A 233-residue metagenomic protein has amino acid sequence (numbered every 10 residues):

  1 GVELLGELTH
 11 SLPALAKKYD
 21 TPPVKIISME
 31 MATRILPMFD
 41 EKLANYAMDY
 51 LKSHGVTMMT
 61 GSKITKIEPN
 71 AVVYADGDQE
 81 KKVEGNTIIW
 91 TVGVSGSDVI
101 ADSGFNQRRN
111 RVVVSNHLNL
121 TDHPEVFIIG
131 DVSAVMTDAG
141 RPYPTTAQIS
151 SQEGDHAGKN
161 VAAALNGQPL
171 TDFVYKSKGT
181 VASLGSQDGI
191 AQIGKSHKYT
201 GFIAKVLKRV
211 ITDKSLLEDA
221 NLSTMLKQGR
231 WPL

Functional and structural regions predicted by a protein language model:
G1-T9: Glycine-rich adenosine-cofactor-binding loop
V2, M29, I129-G130: Active-site flanking residues adjacent to catalytic metal/cofactor-binding acidic residues
H10-N116: A Rossmann-like FAD-binding core segment of flavoenzymes
H10-P13, Q148-Y175: Internal hydrophobic alpha-helix adjacent to the cofactor/substrate pocket in enzyme cavities
K82-Q152, K159: FAD-site-proximal beta/loop scaffold in flavoenzymes
N110-I128, L170-F173, L184-G201: FAD-binding beta-loop-beta segment adjacent to the flavin cofactor pocket
S186-L233: C-terminal auxiliary extensions adjacent to catalytic cores
